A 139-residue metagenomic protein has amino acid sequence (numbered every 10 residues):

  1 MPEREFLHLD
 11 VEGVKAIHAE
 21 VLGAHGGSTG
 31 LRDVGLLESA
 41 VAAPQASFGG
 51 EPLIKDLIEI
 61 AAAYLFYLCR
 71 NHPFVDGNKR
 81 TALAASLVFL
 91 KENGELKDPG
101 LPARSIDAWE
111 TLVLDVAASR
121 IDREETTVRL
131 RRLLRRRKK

Functional and structural regions predicted by a protein language model:
M1-K139: FIC/Doc superfamily catalytic core
